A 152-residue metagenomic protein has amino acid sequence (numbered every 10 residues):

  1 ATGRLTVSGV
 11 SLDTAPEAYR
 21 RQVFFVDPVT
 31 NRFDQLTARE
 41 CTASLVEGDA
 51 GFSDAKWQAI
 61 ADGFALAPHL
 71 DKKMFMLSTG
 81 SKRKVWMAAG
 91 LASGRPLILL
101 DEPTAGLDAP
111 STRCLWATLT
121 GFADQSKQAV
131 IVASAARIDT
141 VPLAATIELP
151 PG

Functional and structural regions predicted by a protein language model:
G3-T14, Y19: Conserved ABC transporter NBD signature motif
E17-T30: ABC nucleotide-binding domain signature
V29, D34-A50, K56: Q-loop/switch helix immediately C-terminal to the Walker
D54-H69: Conserved ABC ATPase "signature" region
K73-K82: Conserved ABC ATPase signature
M87-A88: Hydrophobic anchor residue at the start of the ABC signature
L91-P96: A short, proline-enriched helix->beta-strand linker immediately N-terminal to the Walker B motif in ABC-type P-loop
D101, L107-D108, T112: ABC-family nucleotide-binding domains
